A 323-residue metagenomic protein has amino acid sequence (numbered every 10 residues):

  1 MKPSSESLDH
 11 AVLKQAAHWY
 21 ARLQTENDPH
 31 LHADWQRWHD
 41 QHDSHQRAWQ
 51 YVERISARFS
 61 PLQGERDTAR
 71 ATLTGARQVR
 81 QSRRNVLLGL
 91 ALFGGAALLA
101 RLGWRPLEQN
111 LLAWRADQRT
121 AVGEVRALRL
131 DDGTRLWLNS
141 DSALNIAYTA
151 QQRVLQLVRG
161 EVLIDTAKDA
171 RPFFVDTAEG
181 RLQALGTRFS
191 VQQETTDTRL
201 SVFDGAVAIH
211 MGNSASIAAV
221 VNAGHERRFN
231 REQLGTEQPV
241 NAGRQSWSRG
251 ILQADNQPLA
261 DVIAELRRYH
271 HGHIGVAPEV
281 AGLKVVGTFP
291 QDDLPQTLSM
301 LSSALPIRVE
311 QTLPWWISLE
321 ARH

Functional and structural regions predicted by a protein language model:
M1-T25: Short, charge-enriched, intrinsically disordered boundary segments that mark the beginning of a structured element
L8, N27, Q63-E65, D293: Alpha-helix capping and helix-coil boundary motifs
L8, Q41, V79: Residue-level marker of regulatory loop/turn positions in helix-turn-helix DNA-binding domains and in histidine
V12-A16, D28-L31, V79, A281: N-terminal alpha-helical segment
K14-R22, H30-T72: Short alpha-helical interface segments
T74-H323: A residue-level detector for the "anchor" residue at the start of short, highly conserved motifs
